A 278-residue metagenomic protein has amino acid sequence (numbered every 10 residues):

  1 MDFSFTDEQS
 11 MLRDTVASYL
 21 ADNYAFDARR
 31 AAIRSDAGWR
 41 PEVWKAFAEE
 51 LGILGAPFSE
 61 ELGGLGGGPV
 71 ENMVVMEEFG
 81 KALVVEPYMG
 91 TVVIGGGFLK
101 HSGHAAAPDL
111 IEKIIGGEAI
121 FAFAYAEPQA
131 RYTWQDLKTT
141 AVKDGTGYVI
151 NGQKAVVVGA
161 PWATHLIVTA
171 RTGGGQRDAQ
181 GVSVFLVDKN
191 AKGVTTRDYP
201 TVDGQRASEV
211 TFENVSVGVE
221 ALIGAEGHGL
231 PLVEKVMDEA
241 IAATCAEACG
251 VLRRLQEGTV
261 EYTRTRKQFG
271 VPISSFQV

Functional and structural regions predicted by a protein language model:
M1-M89, D109, K113: Amphipathic, small/basic residue-rich leader segments at the start of a protein or domain
F3-E8, L12, K81, I94 (+1 more regions): Glycine-rich beta->alpha junctions and the first turn(s) of the following alpha-helix
Q9, L20, G52, S59 (+7 more regions): Buried hydrophobic positions in well-ordered alpha/beta secondary-structure cores of metabolic enzymes
G66-E78, T133-L137, T211, V217: Structural signature of FAD isoalloxazine-binding scaffolds in flavoprotein oxidoreductases
E86-A105: N-terminal glycine-rich flavin-associated loop
G117-A126: A short, Trp-centered hydrophobic/proline-enriched beta-strand micro-motif
T139-V142: A structural signal for short hydrophobic beta-strand segments in well-ordered beta-sheet cores
N151-T195: A short core secondary-structure module
